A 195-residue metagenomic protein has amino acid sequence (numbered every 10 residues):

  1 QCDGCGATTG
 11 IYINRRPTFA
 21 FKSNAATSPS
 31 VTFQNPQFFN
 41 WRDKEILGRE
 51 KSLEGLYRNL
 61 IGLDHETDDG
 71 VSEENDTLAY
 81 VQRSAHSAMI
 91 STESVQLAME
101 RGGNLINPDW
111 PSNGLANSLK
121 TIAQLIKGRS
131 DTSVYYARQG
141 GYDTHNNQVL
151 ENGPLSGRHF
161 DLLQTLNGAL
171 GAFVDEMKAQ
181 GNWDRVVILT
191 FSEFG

Functional and structural regions predicted by a protein language model:
Q1-N167, D175-Q180: Feature for exported/extracytoplasmic and membrane-associated proteins, marking the mature portion
L170, V174-G195: Metal-dependent active-site segment of extracytoplasmic phospho-/sulfohydrolases and closely related
